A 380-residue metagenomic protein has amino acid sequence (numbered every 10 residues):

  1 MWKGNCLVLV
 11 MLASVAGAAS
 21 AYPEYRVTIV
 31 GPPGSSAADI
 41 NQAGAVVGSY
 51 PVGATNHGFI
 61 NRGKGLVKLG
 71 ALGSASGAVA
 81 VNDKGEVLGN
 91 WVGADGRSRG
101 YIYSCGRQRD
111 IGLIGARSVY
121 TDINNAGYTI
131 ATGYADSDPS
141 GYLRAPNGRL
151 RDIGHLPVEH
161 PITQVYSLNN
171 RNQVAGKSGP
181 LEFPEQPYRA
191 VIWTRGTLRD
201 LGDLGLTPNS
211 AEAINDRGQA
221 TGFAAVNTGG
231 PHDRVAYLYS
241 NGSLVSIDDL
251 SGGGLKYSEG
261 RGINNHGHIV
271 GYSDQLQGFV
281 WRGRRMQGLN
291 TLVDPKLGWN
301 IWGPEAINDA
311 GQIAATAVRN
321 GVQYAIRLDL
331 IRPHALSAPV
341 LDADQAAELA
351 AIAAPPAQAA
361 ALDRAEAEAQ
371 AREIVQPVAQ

Functional and structural regions predicted by a protein language model:
M1-G4: Positively charged n-region of N-terminal signal peptides that target proteins for export
C6-V15: Bacterial N-terminal signal peptides
A19-Q380: Residue-level hotspots at or immediately adjacent to binding/recognition sites across diverse folds
